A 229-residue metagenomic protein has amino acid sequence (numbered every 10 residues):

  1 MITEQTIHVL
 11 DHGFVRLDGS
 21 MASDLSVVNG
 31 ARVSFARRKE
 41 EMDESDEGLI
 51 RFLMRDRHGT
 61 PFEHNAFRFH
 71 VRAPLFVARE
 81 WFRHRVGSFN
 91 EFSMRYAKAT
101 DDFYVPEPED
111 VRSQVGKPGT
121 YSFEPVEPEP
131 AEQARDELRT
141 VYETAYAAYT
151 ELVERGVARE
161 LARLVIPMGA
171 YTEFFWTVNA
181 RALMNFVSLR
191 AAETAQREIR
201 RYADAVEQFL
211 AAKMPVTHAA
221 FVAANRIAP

Functional and structural regions predicted by a protein language model:
M1-P229: Family-specific signature for flavin-dependent thymidylate synthase
